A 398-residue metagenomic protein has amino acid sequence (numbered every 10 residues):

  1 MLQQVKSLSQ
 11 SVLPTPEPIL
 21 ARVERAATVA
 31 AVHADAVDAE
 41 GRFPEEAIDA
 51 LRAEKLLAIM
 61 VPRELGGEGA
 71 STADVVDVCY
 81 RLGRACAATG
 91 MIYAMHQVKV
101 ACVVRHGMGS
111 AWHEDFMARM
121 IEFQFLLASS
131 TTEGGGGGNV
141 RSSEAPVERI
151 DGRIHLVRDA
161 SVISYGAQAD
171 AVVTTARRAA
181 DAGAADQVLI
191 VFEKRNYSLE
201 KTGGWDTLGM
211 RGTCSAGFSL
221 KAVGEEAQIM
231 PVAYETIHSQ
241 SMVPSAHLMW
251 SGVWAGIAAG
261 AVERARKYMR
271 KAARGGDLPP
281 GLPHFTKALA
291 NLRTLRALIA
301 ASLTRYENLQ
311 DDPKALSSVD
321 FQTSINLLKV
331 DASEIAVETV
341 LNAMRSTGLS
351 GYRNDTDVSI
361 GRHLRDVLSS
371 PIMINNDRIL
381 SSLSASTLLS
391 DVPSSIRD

Functional and structural regions predicted by a protein language model:
E24, G256, T286-R293, N326 (+2 more regions): Generic structural signal for well-ordered, non-transmembrane alpha-helical segments in soluble/cytosolic regions
D35-D38, T294-D331, M344-N354: C-terminal helix-coil-helix/basic helical segment that borders enzyme active sites and/or dimer interfaces and provides
E45-A53, A58-A160, S164: Glycine-rich flavin
S161-G166, A246-W250, M373-I374: Glycine-rich phosphate/pyrophosphate-binding beta-alpha loops
V162-L199: A short core secondary-structure module
W205-R296: Glycine-rich beta->alpha junctions and the first turn(s) of the following alpha-helix
P244-W250, D277-A288, D320-D331, S359-L368: Alpha-helical scaffold segments that form or flank carboxylate-/histidine-based iron centers
L349-D398: Glycine-rich phosphate/cofactor-binding loops in nucleotide/flavin-utilizing enzymes
